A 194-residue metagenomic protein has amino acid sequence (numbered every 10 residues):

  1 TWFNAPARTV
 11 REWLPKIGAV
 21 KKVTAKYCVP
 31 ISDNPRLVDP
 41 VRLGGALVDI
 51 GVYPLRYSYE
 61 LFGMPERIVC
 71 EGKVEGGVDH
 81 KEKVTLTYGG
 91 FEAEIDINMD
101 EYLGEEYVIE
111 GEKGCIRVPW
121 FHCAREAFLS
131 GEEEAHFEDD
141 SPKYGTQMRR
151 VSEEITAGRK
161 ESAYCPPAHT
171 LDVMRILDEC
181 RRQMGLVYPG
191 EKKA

Functional and structural regions predicted by a protein language model:
T1-N4, K73-E75: Short histidine/acidic/glycine/proline-rich micro-motifs that form metal- and phosphate-coordinating active-site loops
W2, E101, D172: Glycine-/small-residue-rich active-site loops that bind phosphorylated ligands and cofactors
W2-I68: Predominantly a Rossmann-like dinucleotide-binding segment in NAD(P)-dependent oxidoreductases
F3-A7, P54-S58, E126, Y144-S152 (+1 more regions): A general structural signal for well-ordered alpha-helical segments in protein cores
R42-V48, E133-P142: A short glycine-threonine-serine/GTX helix/turn-capping micro-motif
L55-A124, R149-A157, K193-A194: Contiguous beta-strand/loop segments that form the cofactor/metal-binding neighborhood of enzyme cores
W120, E138-R149, C165: Active-site loop of classical SDR/Rossmann-like NAD(P)-dependent oxidoreductases, centered on the catalytic Tyr-X3-Lys
R150-A194: C-terminal helix-rich "cap/oligomerization" subdomain common to oxidoreductases
